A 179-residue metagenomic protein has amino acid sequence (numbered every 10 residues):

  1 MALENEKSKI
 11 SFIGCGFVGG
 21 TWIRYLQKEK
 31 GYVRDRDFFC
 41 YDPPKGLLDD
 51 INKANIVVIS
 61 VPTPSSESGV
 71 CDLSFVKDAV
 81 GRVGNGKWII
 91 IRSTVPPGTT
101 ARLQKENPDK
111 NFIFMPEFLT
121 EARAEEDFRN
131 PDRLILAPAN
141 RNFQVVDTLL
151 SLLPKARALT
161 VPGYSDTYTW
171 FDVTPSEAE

Functional and structural regions predicted by a protein language model:
A2-N52: NAD(P)+-binding Rossmann beta1-loop-alpha1 motif at the extreme N-terminus of oxidoreductases
E6, K28, Y32, D37 (+3 more regions): Internal alpha-helical scaffold of NAD(P)-dependent oxidoreductase catalytic cores
D42-G46, P96, R141: Short, polar loop motifs at secondary-structure junctions
N52-K53, N85, N130-P131: Alpha-helix C-terminal capping/helix-to-coil transition sites in glycosyltransferase folds
I56, S65-A124: Rossmann-like NAD(P)(H) cofactor-binding subdomain of soluble oxidoreductases
I59-V61, S93, P138: Glycine-rich, N-terminal phosphate-binding loop of Rossmann-like dinucleotide-binding domains
P62-S66, S176-A178: A short, flexible beta-alpha/helix-coil linker loop
